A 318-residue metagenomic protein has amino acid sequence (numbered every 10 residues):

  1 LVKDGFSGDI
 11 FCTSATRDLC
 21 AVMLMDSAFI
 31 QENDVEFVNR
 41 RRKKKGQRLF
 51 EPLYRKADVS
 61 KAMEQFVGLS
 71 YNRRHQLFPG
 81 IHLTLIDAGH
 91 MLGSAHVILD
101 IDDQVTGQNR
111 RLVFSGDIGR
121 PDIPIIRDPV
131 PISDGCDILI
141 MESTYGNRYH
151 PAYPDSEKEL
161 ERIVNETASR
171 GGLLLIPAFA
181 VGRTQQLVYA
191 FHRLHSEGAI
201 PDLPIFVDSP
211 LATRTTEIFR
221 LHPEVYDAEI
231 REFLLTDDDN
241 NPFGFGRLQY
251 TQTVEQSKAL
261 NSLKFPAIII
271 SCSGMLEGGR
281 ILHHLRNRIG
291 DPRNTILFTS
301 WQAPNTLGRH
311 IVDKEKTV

Functional and structural regions predicted by a protein language model:
L1-Q186, H192-A199, P204: His/Asp/Glu-rich metal-coordinating catalytic cores of metallo-dependent phosphodiesterases/hydrolases acting on
I163-R309, E315: Hard-cation-handling environments
